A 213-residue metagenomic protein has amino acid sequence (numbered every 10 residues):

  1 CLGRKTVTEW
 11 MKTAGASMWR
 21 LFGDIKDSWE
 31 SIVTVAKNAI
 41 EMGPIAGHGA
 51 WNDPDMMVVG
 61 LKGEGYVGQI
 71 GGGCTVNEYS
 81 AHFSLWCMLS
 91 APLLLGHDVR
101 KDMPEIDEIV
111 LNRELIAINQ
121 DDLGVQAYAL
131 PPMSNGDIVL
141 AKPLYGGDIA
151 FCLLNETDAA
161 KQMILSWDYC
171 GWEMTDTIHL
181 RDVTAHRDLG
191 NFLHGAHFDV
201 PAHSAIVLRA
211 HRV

Functional and structural regions predicted by a protein language model:
C1-D98: Glycan-recognition surfaces
E64, R100, L123, Y145-G146 (+4 more regions): Short, glycine-/Ser/Thr-/acidic-enriched flexible segments
G73-T75, G136-A141, G195-A196: Generic recognition of flexible, low-complexity loop/linker segments
A81-P131: Catalytic cores of secreted or luminal carbohydrate-active enzymes
W86-L89, L94-G96, M133-W172: Carbohydrate-binding surface patches
F151, L180, H203: Hydrophobic, well-ordered secondary-structure elements that form the walls of internal hydrophobic environments
D168-A185: Solvent-exposed beta-hairpin/edge-strand motifs
G190-V213: C-terminal beta-strand-rich structural cap/linker in extracellular carbohydrate-active enzymes
